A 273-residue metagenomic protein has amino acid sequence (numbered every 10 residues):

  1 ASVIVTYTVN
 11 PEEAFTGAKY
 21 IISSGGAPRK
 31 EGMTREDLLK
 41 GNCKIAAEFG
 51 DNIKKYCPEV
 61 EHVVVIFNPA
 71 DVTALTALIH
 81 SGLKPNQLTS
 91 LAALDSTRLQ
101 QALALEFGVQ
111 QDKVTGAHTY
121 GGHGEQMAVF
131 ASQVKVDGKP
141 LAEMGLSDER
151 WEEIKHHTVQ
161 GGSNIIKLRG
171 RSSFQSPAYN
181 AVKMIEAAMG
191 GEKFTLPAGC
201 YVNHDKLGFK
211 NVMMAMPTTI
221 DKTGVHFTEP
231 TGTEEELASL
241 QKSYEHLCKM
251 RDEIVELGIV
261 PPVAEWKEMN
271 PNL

Functional and structural regions predicted by a protein language model:
A1-A18, D252-V255, I259: Conserved N-terminal Rossmann-fold NAD(P) cofactor-binding segment
S2-T6, V60-H62, N86-L88, V114-T115: Residue-level recognition of the N-termini of beta-strands and the immediately preceding loop/turn
P11-A14, N68-V72, G122-E125, N203-D205: Short, internal active-site loops enriched in acidic
K19-Y20, H62: Structural motif
G25-A27: Conserved NAD(P)H cofactor-binding loop of Rossmann-fold oxidoreductase domains
G32-E36, P230-T231: Short acidic, glycine/proline-rich loop/turn micro-motifs
T34-A102: Rossmann-like NAD(P)(H) cofactor-binding subdomain of soluble oxidoreductases
H80-Q87, D95-L273: C-terminal substrate-binding/catalytic lobe of Rossmann-fold NAD(P)-dependent dehydrogenases
